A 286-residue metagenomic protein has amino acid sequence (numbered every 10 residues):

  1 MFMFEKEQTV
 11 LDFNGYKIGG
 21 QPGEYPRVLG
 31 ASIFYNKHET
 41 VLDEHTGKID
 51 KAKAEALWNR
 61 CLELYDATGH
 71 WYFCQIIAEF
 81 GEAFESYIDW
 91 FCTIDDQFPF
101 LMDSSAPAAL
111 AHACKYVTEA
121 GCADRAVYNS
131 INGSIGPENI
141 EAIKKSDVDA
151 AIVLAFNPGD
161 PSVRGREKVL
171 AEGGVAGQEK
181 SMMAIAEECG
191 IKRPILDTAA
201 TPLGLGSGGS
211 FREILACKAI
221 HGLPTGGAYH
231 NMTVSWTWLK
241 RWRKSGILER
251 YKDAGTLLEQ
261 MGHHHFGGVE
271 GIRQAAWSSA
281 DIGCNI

Functional and structural regions predicted by a protein language model:
F2-G19, E24, N36, F266-I286: Extended, intrinsically disordered, low-complexity segments
T9-G174: Active-site beta->alpha loop and helix N-cap motifs at the rims of alpha/beta catalytic domains
N139-I286: Catalytic alpha/beta core domains of metabolic enzymes, predominantly
